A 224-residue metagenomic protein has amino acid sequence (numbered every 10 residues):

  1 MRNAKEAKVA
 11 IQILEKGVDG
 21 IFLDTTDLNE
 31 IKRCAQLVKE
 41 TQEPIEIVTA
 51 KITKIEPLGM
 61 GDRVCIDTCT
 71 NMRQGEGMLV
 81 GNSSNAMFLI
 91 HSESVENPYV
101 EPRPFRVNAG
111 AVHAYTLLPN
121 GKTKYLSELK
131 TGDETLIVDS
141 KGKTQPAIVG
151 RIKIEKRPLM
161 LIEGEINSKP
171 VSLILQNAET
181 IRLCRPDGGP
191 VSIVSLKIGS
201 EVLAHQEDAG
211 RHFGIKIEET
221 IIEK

Functional and structural regions predicted by a protein language model:
M1-P104, N120-G121: N-terminal intrinsically disordered, low-complexity, charge/repeat-rich segments that act as generic
V64, L129, T135-L136, G199-A204: Generic structural signal for buried aliphatic residues
C69, G121, E134, S140-K141 (+2 more regions): Short, surface-exposed secondary-structure boundary micro-motifs
G110, L126-K130, L196: Short, well-ordered loop/turn sites that connect or cap secondary structure elements
K122-Y125, S192: Short, conserved secondary-structure segments in the cores of folded domains
E128, D139-P146: Short coil-to-beta-strand transition motifs
K143-G164, G214-K224: Short, compositionally biased
L161-F213: Glycine- and charge-enriched low-complexity intrinsically disordered segments
